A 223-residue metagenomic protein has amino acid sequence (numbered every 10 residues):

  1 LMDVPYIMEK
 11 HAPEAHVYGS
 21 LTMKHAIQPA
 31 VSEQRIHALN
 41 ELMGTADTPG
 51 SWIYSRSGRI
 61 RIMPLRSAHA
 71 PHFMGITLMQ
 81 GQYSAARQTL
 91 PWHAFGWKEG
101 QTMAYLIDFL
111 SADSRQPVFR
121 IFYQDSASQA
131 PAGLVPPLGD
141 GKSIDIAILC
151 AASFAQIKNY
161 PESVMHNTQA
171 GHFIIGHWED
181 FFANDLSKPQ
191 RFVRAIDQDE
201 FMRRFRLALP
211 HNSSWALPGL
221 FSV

Functional and structural regions predicted by a protein language model:
L1, H16-S20, I121-S128, I146-A152 (+2 more regions): Active-site neighborhood of phospho(di)ester-bond hydrolases with catalytic His/Asp-centered motifs
L1-Q28, L138-I148, Q169-G171: Active-site metal-binding motif and surrounding structural segment of the metallo-beta-lactamase
E14-H16, K24-S57, E162, H166-V223: Binuclear metal-ion centers of metallo-dependent hydrolases, dominated by the metallo-beta-lactamase
V17-Y18, I36, I62, I107: Hydrophobic beta-strand residues in large extracellular and virion-surface proteins
L42-G141, V223: Core dinuclear metal-dependent hydrolase active-site scaffold
W97-E99, S153-I157, V193-E200: Soluble or luminal CAZymes and related metallo-dependent hydrolases
A132, Q156-K158, F181-D185: Short active-site-adjacent structural elements
L134, A155-H166: A short, acidic, amphipathic alpha-helical segment used as a generic capping/interface helix at domain edges
